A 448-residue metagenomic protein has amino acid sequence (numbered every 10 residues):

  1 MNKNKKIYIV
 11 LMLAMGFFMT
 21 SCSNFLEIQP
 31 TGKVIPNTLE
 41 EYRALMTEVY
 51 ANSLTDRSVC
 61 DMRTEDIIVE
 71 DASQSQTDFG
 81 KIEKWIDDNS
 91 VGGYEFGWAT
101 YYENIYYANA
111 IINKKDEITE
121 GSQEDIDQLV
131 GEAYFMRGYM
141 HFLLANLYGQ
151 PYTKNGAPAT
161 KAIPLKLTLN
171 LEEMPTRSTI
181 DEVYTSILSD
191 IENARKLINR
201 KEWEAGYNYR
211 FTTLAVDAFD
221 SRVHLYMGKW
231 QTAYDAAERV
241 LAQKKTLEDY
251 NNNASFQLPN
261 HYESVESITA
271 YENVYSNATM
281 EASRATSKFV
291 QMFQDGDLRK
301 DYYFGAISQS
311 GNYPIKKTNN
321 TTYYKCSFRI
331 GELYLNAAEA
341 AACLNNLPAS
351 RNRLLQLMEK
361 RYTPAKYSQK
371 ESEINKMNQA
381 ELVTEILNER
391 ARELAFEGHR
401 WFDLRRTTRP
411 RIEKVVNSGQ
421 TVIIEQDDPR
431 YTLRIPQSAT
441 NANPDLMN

Functional and structural regions predicted by a protein language model:
C22-T64, I68, R351, R409-N448: Membrane-proximal, proline-rich intrinsically disordered regions
G32-P36, C60-Q74, Q150-A159, R200-N277 (+1 more regions): Short, surface-exposed recognition loops and adjoining beta-strand edges that mediate ligand/DNA contacts, enriched
A44, G228, T232-G331, T363-E373 (+6 more regions): Hydrophobic-face positions in mid-chain alpha helices that act as interaction patches
F79-Y148, S178, R195-N199, W203 (+4 more regions): Conserved, well-structured interaction surfaces
I105-A108, Y184, I191, A237 (+2 more regions): Inward-facing hydrophobic residues that define packing positions of alpha-helical scaffold repeats
